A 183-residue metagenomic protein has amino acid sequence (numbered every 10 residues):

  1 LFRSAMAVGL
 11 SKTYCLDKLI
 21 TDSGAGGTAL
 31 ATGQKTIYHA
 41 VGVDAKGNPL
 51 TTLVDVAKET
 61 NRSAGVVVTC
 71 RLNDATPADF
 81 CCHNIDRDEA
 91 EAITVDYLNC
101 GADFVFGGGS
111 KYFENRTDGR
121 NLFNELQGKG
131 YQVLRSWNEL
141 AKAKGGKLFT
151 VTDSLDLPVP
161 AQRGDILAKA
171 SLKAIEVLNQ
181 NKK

Functional and structural regions predicted by a protein language model:
F2-N115, R120-V133, W137-L140, G146: N-terminal catalytic scaffold of extracellular/periplasmic and nuclease hydrolases that process anionic headgroups
N138-K183: Anion-binding catalytic surfaces of enzymes that hydrolyze or transfer phosphate/sulfate esters
